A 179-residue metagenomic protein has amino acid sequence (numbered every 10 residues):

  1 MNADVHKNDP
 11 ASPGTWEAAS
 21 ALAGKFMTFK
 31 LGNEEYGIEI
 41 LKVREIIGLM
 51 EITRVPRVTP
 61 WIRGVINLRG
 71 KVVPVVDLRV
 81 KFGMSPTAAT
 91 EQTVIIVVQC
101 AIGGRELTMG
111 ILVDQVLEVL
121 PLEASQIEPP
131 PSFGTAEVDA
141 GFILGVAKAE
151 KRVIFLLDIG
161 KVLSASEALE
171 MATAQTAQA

Functional and structural regions predicted by a protein language model:
M1-A179: An acidic, low-aromatic, low-complexity terminal/linker signal
